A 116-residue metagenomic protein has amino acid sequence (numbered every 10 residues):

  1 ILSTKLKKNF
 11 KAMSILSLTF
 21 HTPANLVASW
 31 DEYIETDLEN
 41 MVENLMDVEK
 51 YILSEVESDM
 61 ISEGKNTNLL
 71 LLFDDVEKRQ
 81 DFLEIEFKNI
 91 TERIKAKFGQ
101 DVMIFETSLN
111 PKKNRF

Functional and structural regions predicted by a protein language model:
L6, F10, K50-K65, E92-F116: Glycine-rich beta-strand-turn "strand-cap" elements at beta-sheet edges
L6-M13, V42-L45: Short, surface-exposed loop and linker segments with low hydrophobicity and enrichment for Pro/Ser/Thr
S14-H21, S54-E86: Short, well-ordered beta-strand segments in beta-rich or mixed alpha/beta enzyme and ligand-binding folds
A24-L26, D75-E77, K113: Residues that cap or initiate secondary-structure elements
L26-L53, N89-E92: Short amphipathic alpha-helical segments
N44-E49, L72-E106: An amphipathic, aromatic/His-enriched active-site/gating alpha helix that lines ligand/cofactor pockets
